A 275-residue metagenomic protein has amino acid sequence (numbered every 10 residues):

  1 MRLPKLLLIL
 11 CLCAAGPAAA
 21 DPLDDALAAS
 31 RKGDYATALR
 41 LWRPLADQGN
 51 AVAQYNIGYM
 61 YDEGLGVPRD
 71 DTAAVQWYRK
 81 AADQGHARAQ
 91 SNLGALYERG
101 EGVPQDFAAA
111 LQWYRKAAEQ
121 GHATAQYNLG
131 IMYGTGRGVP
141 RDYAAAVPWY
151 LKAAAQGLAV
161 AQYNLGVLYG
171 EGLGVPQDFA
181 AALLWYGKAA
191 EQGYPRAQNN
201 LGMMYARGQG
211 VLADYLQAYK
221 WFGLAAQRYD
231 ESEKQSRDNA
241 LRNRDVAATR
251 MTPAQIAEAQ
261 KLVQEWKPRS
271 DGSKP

Functional and structural regions predicted by a protein language model:
R2-I9: Sec-dependent signal peptide recognition, specifically the positively charged N-region followed immediately by
A15-P17: N-terminal signal peptide c-region/cleavage motif recognized by signal peptidases
P22-A29, L41-L45, N56-E63, V67 (+6 more regions): Hydrophobic face of amphipathic alpha-helices that form TPR/SEL1-like repeat modules and related alpha-solenoid
A29, G33-D34, D47-N50, E63-L65 (+17 more regions): Short helix-capping/linker turns of helical repeat alpha-solenoids
Q227, E233-P275: Terminal, low-structured helical/coil segments at or just beyond the last alpha-helical repeat
